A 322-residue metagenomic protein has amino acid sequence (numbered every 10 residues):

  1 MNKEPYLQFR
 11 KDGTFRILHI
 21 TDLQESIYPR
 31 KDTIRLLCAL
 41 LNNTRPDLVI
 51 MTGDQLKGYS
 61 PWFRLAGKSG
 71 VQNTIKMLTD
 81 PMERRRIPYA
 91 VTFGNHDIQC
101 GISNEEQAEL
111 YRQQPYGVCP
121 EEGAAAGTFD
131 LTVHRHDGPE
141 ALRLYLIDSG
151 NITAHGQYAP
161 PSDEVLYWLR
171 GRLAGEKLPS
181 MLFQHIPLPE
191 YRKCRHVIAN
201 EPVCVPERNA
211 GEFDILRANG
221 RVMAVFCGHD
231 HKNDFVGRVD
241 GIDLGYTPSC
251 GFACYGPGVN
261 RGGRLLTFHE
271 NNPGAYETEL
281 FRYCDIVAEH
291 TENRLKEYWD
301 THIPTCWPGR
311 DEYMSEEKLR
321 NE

Functional and structural regions predicted by a protein language model:
M1-M77: N-terminal active-site segment of His-dependent metallophosphoesterases
N2-F9, A66-G175, R221, R264-E270: Extended active-site neighborhood of metal-dependent phosphoesterases/phosphodiesterases
K3-Y6, K11, G127-G138, E212-N219 (+1 more regions): Binuclear metal-dependent phosphoesterase catalytic core
T14-Q24, A141-N151, F183, I242-S249: Active-site-proximal beta-strand elements of phosphoester/diester hydrolases
D22, L37, V49, D54 (+8 more regions): Divalent metal-coordination and catalytic microenvironments
S26-Y28, K57-S60, V91-S103, I152-H155 (+3 more regions): Active-site environment of divalent metal-dependent phosphoester hydrolases
T44-L48, R143-Y145, Q157-D234, H302 (+1 more regions): His/acidic metal-ligating clusters that form di-metal
S60-V71, I102, C194-E201: Short, flexible/disordered intra-domain loops and linkers
